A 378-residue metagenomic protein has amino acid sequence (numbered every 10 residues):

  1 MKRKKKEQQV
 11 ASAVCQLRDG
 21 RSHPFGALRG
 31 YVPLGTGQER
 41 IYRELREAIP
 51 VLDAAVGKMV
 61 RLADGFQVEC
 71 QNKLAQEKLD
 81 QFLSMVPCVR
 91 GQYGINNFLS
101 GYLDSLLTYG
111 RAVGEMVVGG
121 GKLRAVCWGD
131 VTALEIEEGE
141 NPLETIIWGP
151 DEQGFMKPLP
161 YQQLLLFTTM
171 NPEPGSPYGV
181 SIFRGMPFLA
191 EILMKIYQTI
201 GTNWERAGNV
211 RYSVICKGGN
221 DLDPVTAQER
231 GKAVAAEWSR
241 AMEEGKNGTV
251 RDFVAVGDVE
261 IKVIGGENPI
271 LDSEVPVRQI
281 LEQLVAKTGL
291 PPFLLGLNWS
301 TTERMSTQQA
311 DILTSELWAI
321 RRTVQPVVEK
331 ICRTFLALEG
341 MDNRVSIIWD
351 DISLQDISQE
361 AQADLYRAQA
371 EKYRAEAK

Functional and structural regions predicted by a protein language model:
M1-G57, R61-G65, E69-G257, I264-G266 (+2 more regions): Structured, contiguous alpha/beta core segments that scaffold functional sites
N141-T169, R230-T314, W318, R322-Q359 (+2 more regions): Long amphipathic alpha-helical segments
